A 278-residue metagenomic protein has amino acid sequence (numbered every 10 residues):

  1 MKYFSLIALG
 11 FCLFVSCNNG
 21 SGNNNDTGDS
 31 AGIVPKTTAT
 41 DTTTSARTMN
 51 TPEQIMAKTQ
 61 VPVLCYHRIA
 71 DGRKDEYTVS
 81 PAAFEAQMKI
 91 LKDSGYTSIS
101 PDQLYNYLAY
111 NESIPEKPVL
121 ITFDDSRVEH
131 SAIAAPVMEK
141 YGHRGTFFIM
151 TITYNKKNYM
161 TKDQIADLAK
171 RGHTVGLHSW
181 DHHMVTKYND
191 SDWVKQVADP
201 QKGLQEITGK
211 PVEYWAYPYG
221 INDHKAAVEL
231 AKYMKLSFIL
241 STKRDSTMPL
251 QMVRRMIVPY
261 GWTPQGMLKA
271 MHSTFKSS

Functional and structural regions predicted by a protein language model:
K2-A8: Sec-dependent signal peptide recognition, specifically the positively charged N-region followed immediately by
L13-S16: C-terminal motif of bacterial Sec signal peptides marking the signal peptidase cleavage site
N18-G20: Bacterial signal peptide processing site
G28-T122, R127-E129, K187-S278: C-terminal active-site subregion of NodB/CE4 polysaccharide deacetylases
M56, A135-H143, M160-G176, A231-K232: Acidic (Asp/Glu)-rich catalytic clusters
P62-C65, T97-P101, L120, E139 (+4 more regions): Short, well-structured secondary-structure segments
N158-I165, D192-V197: Charged helix-capping and loop-helix junction motifs
G176-S191: Substrate-binding clefts and substrate-entry loops adjacent to catalytic sites of polymer-processing enzymes acting on
